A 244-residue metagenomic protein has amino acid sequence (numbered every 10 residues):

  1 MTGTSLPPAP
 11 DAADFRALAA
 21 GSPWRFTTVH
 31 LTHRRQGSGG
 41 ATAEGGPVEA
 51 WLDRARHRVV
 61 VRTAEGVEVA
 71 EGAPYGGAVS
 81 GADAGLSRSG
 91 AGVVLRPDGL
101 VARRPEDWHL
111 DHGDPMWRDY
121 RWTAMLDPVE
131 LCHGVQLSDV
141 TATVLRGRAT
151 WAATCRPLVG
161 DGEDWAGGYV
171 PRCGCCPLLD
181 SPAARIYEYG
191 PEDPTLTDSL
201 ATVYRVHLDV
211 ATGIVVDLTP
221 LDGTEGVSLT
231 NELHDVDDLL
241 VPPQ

Functional and structural regions predicted by a protein language model:
M1-R56, S80-Y120, E130-V144, G190-P194 (+1 more regions): N-terminal leader/targeting segments and the immediate start of mature chains
H33-R35, V48-V67, Y75, P220: Eukaryotic intrinsically disordered, low-complexity regulatory linkers and tails enriched in Ser/Thr/Pro
E49-W51, V69-E71, V203-H207: Short, surface-exposed charged micro-motifs
V60, A64-G66, P128-H133, T141-Q244: Gly/Pro-enriched, hydrophobic low-complexity segments that function as extracytoplasmic propeptides/linkers
R62, E71-P74, A82-S89: Solvent-exposed N-terminal domain segments of exported/luminal and surface proteins
G66-E71, V93: Active-site microenvironments that recognize anionic phosphate/pyrophosphate groups
W122-A124: Short, conserved active-site entrance elements at the starts or edges of catalytic domains
